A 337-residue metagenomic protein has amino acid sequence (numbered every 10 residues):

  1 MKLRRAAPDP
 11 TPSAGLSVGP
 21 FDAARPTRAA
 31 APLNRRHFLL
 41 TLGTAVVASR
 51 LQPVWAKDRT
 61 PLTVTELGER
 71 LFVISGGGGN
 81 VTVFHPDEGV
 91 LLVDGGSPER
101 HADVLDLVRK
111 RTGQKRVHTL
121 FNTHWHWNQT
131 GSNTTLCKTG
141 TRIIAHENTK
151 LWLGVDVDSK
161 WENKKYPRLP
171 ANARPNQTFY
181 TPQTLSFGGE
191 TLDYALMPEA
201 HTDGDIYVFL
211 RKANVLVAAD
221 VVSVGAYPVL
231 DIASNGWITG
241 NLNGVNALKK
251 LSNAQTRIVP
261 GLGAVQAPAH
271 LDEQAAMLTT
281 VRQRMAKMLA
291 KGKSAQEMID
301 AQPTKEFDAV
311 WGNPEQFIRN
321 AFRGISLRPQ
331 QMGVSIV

Functional and structural regions predicted by a protein language model:
P12, L16, F21-A45: N-terminal secretory signal peptides and thylakoid transit peptides that target proteins across membranes
P32-E88: Zn-dependent metallo-beta-lactamase
T65-K110, K115, I206-D220: Conserved beta-strand hairpin/beta-sheet module of binuclear metal-dependent hydrolase folds, prominently
R70, F84, D94, H124 (+9 more regions): Divalent metal-coordination and catalytic microenvironments
G89-V90, S97-E99, T184, T191-T280 (+1 more regions): Metallo-beta-lactamase
K110-T184, D203: Active-site HxH/HxHxD metal-binding segment of metal-dependent hydrolases
A286-E297: Short, charged, surface-exposed loops that flank catalytic or proteolytic processing sites
A295-V337: C-terminal regulatory/interaction regions
